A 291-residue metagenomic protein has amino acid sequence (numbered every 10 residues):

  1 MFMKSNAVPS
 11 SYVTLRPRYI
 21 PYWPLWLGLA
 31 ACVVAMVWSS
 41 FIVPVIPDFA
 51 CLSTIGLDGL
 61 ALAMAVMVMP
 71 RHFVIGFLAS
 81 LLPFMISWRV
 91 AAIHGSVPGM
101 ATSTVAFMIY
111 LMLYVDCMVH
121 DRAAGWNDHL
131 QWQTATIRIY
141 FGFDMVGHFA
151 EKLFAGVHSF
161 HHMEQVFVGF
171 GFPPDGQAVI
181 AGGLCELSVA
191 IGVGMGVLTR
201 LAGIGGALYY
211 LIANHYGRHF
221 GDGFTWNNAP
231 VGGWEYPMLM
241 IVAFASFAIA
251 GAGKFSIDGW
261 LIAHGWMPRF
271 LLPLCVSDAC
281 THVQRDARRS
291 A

Functional and structural regions predicted by a protein language model:
F2-F154, G176, I180, L198-A291: Extended, low-polarity transmembrane helix blocks
N127-D128, S159, V166-G169, V189 (+2 more regions): A generic structural signal for ordered alpha-helices
F149, A190-I191: Glycine- and acidic-residue-biased ligand/ion/polar-headgroup-sensing regions
L153-A178: Membrane-interface interhelical connector segments
M163-F170, A181-L184, L208, L261: Hydrophobic alpha-helical segments of integral membrane proteins, encompassing both true transmembrane helices
C185-A190, M240: Core segments of transmembrane alpha-helices that mediate helix-helix packing or line hydrophobic substrate/ligand
